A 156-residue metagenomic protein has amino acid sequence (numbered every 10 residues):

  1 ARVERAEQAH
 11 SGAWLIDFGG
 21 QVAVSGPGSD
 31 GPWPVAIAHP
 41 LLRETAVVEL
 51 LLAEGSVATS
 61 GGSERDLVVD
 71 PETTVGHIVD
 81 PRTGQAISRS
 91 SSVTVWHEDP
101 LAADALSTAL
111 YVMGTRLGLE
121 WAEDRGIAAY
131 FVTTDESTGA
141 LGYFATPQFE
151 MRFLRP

Functional and structural regions predicted by a protein language model:
A1-P156: Mature catalytic core of soluble alpha/beta enzymes
